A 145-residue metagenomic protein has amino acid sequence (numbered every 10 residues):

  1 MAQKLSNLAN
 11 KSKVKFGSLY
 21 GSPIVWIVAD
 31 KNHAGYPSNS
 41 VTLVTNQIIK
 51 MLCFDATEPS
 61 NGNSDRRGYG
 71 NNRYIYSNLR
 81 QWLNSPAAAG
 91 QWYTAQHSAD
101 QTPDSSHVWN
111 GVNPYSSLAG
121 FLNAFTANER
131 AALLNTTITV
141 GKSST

Functional and structural regions predicted by a protein language model:
M1-T145: Collagenous Gly-X-Y triple-helix signature in extracellular proteins
